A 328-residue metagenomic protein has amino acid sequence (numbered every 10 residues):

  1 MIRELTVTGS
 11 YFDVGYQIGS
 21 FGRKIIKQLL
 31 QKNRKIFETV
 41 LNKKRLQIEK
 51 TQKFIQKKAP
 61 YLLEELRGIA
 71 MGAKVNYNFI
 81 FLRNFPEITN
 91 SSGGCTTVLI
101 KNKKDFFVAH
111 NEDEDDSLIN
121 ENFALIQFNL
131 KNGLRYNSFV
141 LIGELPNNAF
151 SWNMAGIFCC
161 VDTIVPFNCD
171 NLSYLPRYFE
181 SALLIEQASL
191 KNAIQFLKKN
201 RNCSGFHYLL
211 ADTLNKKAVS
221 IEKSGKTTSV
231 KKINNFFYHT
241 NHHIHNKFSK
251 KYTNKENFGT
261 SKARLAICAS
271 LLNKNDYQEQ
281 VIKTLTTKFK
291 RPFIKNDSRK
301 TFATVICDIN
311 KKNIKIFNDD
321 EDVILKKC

Functional and structural regions predicted by a protein language model:
M1-V75, F85-P86, N102-F107, N111-C328: C-terminal, well-structured catalytic/ligand-binding subdomain of enzymes
N78-V98: Short, glycine/charge-rich beta-strand/loop segments that flank catalytic centers and engage negatively charged groups
